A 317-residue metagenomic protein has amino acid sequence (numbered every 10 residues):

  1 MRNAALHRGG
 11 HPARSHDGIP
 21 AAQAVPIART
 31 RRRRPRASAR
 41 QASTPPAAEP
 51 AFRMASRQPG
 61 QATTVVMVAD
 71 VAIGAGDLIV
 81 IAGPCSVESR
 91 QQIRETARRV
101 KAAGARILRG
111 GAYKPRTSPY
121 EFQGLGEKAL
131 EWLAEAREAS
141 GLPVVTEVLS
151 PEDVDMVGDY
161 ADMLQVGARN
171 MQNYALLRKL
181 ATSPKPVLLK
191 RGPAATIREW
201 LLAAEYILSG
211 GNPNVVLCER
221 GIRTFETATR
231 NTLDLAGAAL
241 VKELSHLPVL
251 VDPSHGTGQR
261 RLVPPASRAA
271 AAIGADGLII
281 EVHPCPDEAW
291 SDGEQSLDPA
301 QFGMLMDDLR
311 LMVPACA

Functional and structural regions predicted by a protein language model:
M1-V80: Non-catalytic terminal accessory/regulatory regions of metabolic enzymes
L78-I93, P119-Q123, P143-E147, A168 (+2 more regions): Active-site mouth loops of central-metabolism enzymes
I79-G83, L108-G110, V144-T146, L164-V166 (+4 more regions): Hydrophobic faces of well-ordered beta-strands that scaffold small-molecule active sites in alpha/beta enzyme cores
R109-E127, P284-E294: Glycine-rich, proline-tolerant flexible connector loops at the mouths of alpha/beta enzymes
P115-Q165, N173-L176: N-terminal active-site wall of soluble small-molecule enzyme domains
Q123-V145, L180-P186, G237-V249, L297-C316: Alpha-helix-loop-beta-strand connector modules within alpha/beta enzyme cores
L142-S150, D162-Y174, P186-I197, V216-E219 (+1 more regions): Catalytic beta/alpha-barrel core
S183-V282: Catalytic alpha/beta core domains of metabolic enzymes, predominantly
